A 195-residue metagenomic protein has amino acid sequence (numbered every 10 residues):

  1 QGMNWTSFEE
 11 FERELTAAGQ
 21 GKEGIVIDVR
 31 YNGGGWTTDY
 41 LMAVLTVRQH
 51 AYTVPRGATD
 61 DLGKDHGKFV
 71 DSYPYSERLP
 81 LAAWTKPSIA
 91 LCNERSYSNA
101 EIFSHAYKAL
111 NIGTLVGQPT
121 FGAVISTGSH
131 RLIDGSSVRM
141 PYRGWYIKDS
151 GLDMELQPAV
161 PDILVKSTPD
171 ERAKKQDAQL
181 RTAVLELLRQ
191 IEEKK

Functional and structural regions predicted by a protein language model:
Q1-I133, E171-A178, L185-E193: Cleft-lining beta-strand/loop regions that shape enzyme active-site pockets
I112-R172: C-terminal structured "cap/appendage" subdomains that terminate the fold
